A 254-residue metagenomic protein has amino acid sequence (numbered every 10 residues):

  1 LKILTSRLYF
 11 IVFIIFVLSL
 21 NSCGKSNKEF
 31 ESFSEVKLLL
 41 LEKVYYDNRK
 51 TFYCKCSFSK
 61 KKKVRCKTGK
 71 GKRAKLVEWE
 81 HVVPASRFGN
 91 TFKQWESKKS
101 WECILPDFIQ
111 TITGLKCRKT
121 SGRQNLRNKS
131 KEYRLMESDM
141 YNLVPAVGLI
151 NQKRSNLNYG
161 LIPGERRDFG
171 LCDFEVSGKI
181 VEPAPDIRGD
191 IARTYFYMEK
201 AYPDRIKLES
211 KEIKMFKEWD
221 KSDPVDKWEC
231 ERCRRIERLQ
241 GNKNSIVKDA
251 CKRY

Functional and structural regions predicted by a protein language model:
L1-F10: Bacterial N-terminal signal peptides that target proteins for export
F10, E31-S34, Y46-D47, Y53-C54 (+3 more regions): Compositionally biased, intrinsically disordered low-complexity regions enriched in proline and serine
I11-S19: Bacterial N-terminal signal peptides
F16-V17, D47, Q110, M140: Residue-level signal for mature regions of secreted extracellular proteins and peptides
S26-E78, M215-E218, W228-E229, C233-I236: Aromatic-lined ligand-binding clefts that engage carbohydrates, nucleic acids, or primary amines
K70-Y254: Domain-level detector of nuclease and nuclease-like folds in predominantly extracellular/periplasmic contexts
